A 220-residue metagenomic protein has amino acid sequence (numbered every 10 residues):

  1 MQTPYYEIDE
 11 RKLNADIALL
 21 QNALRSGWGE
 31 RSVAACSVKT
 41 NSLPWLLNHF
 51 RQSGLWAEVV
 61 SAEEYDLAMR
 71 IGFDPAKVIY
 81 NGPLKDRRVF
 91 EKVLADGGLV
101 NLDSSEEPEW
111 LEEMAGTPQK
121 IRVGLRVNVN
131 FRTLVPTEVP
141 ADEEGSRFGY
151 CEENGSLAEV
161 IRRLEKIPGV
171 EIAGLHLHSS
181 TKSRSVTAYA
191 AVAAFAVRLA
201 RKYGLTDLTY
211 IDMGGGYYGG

Functional and structural regions predicted by a protein language model:
M1-V100, S105-I121, A158, R162 (+3 more regions): A charged N-terminal "starter" segment
S37, N81, D103, R126 (+2 more regions): Generic beta-strand/beta-sheet core signal
R70-F73, N128-V129, A141: Nucleic-acid-contacting surfaces of polymerase cores and analogous helical-repeat interfaces
K120-R132: Glycine-rich, aromatic-flanked loop segments that form ligand/cofactor-binding clefts across common enzyme folds
N130-G220: Active-site loop/helix belt of alpha/beta enzymes
